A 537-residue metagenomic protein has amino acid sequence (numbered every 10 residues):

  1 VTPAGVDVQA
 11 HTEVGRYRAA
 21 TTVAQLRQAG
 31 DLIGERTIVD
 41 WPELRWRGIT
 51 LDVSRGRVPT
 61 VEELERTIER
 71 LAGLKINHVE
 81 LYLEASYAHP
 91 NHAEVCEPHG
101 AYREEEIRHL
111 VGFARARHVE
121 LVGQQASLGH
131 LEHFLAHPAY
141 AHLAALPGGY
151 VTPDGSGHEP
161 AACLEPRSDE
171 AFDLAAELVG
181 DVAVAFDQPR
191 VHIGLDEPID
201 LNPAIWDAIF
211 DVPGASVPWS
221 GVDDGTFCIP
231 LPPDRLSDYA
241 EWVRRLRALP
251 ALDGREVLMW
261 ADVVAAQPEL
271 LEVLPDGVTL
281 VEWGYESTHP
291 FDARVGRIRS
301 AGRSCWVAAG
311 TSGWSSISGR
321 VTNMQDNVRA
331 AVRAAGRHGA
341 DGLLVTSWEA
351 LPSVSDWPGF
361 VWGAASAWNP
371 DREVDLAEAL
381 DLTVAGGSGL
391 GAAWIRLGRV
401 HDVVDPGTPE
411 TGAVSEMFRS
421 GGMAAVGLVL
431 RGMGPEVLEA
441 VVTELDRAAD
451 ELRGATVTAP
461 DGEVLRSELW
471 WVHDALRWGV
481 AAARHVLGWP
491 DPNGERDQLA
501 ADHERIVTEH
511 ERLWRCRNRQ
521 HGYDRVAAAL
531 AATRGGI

Functional and structural regions predicted by a protein language model:
T2-Y239, V307-A309, W314-S315, V321 (+1 more regions): Feature activates predominantly on carbohydrate-active enzymes
E69, H109-G112, H118, D169-G180 (+2 more regions): Substrate-binding groove of N-acetylhexosamine-processing glycoside hydrolases
